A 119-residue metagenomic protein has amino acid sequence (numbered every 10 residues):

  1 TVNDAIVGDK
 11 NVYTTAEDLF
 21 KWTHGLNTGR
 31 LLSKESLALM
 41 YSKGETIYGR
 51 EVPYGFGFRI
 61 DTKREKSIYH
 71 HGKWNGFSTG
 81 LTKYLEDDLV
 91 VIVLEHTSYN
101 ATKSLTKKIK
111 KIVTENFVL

Functional and structural regions predicted by a protein language model:
T1-L119: Catalytic loop of the DD-peptidase/beta-lactamase superfamily, centered on the K-T-G motif and neighboring
